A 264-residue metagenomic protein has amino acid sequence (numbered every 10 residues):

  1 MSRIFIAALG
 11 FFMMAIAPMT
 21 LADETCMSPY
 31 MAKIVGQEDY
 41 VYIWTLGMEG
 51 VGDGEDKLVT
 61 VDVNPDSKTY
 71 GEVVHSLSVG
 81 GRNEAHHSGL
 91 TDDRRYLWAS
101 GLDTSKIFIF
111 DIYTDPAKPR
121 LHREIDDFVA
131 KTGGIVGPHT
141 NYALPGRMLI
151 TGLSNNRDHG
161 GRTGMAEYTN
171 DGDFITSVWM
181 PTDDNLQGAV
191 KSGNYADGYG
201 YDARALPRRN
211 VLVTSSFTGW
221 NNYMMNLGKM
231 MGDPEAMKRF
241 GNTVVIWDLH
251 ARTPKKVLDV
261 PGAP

Functional and structural regions predicted by a protein language model:
C26-Y30, Q37, G54, E84-H86 (+5 more regions): Beta-rich catalytic cores
G36-D53, T151-T163, S215-R239: Short, conserved, GDST-rich strand-edge loop motifs in beta-rich repeat architectures
Q37-D39, D93-R95, P145-R147, R208-N210: Short coil/turn segments that connect the beta-strands within blades of beta-propeller domains
D56-V63, R162-G172, G232-A251: Beta-propeller blade signature
P65-H75, T114-E124, T169-V178, G241 (+1 more regions): Beta-strand initiation motifs
Y70-A143: Blade-loop segments of beta-propeller domains
T91, Y195-P264: Beta-propeller domains
I112-P207: Asp-box/WD-like beta-propeller blade repeats and closely related beta-sheet repeat scaffolds
